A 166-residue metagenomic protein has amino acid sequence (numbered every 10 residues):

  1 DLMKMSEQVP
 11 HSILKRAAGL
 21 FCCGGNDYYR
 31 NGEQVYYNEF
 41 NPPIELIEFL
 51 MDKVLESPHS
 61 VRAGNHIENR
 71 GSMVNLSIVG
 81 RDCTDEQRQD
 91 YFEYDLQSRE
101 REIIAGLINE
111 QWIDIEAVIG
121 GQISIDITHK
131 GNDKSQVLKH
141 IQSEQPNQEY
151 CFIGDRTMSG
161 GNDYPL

Functional and structural regions predicted by a protein language model:
D1-H66: Active-site phosphate-binding/coordination module
L2-K4, D27-Y28, N75, C83 (+2 more regions): Short, active-site-adjacent cap segments at secondary-structure transitions
S6, S12, S143, Q148 (+2 more regions): Catalytic phosphate/metal-binding cores of nucleic-acid and nucleotide-processing enzymes, i.e., regions that mediate
P10, P43, C83-T84, D163: Helix N-terminus capping/helix-initiation residues
H11-L14, N109-E110, L166: Short, conserved catalytic or adaptor-binding loops enriched in Gly and charged residues
L20, L138, D163: Asp-based phosphoryl-transfer active-site loop
S60-C151: Conserved acidic, metal-coordinating active-site core of Asp-based, Mg2+-dependent phosphoryl-transfer enzymes
I153-D155: Active-site flanking residues adjacent to catalytic metal/cofactor-binding acidic residues
